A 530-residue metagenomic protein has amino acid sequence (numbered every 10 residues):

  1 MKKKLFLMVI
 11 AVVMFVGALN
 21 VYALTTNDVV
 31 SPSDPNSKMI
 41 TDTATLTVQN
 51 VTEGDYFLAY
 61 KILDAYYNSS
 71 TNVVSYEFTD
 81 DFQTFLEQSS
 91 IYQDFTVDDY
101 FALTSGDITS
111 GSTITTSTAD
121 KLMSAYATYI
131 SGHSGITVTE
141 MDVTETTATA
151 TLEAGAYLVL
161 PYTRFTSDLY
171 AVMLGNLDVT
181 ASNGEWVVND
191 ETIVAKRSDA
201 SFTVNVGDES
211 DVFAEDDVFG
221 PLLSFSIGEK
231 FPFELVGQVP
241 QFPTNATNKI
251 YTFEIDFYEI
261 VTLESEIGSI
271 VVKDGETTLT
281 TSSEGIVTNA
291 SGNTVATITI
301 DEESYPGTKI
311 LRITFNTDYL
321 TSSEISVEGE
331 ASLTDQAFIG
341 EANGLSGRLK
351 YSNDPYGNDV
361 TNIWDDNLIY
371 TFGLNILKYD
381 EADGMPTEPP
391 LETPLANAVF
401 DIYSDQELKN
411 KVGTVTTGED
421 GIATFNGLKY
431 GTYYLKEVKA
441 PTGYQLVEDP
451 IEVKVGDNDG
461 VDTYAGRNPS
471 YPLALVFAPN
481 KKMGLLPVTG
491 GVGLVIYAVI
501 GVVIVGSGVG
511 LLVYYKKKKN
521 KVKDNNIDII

Functional and structural regions predicted by a protein language model:
K2-I530: Solvent-exposed loop/turn and edge beta-strand elements of beta-rich ligand-binding domains
